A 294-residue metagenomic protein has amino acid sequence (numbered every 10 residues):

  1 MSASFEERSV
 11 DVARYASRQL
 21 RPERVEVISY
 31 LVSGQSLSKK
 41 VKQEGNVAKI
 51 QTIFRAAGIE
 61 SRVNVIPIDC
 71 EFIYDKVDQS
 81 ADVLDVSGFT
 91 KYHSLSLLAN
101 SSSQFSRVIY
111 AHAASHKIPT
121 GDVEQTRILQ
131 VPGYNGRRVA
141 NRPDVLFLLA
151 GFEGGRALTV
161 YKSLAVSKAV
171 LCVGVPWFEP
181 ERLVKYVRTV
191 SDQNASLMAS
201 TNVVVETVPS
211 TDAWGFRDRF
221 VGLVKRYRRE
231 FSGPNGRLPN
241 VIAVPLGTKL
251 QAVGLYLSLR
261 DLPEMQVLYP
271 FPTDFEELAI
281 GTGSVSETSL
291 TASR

Functional and structural regions predicted by a protein language model:
M1-D82, V86-R294: Long, low-complexity, Lys/Arg-enriched
